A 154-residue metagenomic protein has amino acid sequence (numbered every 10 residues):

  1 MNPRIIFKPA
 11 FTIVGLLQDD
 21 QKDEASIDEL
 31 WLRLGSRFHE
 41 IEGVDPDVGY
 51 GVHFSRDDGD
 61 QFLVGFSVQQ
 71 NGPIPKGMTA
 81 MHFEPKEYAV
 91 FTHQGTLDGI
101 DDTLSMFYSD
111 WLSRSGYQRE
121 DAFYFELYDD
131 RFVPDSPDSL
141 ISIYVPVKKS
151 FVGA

Functional and structural regions predicted by a protein language model:
M1-A154: A solvent-exposed interaction/effector surface
